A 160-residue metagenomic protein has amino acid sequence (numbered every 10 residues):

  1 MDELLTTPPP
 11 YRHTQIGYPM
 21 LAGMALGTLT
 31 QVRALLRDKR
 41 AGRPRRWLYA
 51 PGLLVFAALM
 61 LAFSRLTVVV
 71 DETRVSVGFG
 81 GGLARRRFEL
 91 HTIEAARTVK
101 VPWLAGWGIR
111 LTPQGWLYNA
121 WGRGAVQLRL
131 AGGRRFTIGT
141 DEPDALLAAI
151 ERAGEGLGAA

Functional and structural regions predicted by a protein language model:
M1-G42, R123, A159: N-terminal membrane-targeting/pre-transmembrane regions
E3-L4, A34, W47, R129 (+2 more regions): Acidic/proline-rich low-complexity IDRs
E3-L5, P10, M60-A62, T67-V69 (+3 more regions): A generic structural signal for short, solvent-exposed coil/turn residues that cap or connect secondary-structure
L5-T6, H91, A148, G158: Compositionally biased amphipathic helical and low-complexity segments enriched in hydrophobic
A41-G52: Hydrophobic alpha-helical transmembrane segments
G52-R97: Conserved beta-hairpin
G78-E142: Non-transmembrane, membrane-adjacent beta-strand/coil modules in membrane-associated proteins and peripheral
E142-A160: Cytosol-/stroma-facing membrane-proximal "stalk/adaptor" domains immediately downstream of transmembrane anchors
